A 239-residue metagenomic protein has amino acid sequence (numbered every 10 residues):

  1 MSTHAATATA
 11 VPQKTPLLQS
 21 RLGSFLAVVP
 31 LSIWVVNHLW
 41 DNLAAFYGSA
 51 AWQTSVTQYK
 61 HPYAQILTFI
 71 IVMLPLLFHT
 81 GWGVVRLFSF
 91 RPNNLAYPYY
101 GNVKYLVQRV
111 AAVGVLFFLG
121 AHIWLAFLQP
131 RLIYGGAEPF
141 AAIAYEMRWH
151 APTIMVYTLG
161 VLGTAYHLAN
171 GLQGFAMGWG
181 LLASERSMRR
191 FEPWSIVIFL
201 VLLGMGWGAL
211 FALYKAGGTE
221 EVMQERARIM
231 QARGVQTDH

Functional and structural regions predicted by a protein language model:
M1-H239: Membrane-embedded alpha-helical bundles that constitute the cytochrome b-like, heme-associated redox core of multi-pass
